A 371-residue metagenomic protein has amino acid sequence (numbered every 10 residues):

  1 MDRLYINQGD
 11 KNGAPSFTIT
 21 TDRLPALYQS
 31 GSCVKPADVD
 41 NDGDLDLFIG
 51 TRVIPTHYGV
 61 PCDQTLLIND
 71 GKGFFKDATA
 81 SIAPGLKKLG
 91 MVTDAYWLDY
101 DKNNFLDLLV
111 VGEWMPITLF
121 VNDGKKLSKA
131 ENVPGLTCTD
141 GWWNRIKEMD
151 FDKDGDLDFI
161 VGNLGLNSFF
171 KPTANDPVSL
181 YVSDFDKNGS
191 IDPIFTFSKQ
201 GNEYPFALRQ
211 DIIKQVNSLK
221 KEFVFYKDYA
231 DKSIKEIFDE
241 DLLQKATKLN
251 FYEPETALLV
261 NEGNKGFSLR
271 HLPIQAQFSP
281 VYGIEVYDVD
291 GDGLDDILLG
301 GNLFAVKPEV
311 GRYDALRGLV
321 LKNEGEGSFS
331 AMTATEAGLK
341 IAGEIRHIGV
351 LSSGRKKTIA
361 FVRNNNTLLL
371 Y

Functional and structural regions predicted by a protein language model:
M1-Y371: Beta-propeller-forming repeat regions
